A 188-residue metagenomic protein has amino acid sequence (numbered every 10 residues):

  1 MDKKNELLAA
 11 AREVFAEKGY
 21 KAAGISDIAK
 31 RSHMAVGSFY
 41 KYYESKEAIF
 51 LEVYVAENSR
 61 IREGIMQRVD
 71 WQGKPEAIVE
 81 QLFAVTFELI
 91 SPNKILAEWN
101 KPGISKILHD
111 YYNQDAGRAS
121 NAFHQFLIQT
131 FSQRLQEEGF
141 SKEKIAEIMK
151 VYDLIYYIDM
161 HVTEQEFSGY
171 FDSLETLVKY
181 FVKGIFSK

Functional and structural regions predicted by a protein language model:
D2-A11, I28, V53-E57, I61-I65: Generic hydrophobic, amphipathic alpha-helix propensity
E6, V14-A48, E52: Helix-turn-helix
K46, V53, E57, I61 (+5 more regions): Hydrophobic/aromatic residues within well-ordered alpha-helical segments
E52, A56, M66-P92: Hydrophobic alpha-helical connector segments
R62, H109-M149: Amphipathic alpha-helical packing segments from all-alpha helical-bundle domains
L89-Q114, H161-E164: Amphipathic alpha-helical segments used for helix-helix packing
E98-K101, L135-Y180: Hydrophobic/aromatic-rich alpha-helical bundle segments in the mid-to-C-terminal region
Y180-K188: C-terminal alpha-helix
